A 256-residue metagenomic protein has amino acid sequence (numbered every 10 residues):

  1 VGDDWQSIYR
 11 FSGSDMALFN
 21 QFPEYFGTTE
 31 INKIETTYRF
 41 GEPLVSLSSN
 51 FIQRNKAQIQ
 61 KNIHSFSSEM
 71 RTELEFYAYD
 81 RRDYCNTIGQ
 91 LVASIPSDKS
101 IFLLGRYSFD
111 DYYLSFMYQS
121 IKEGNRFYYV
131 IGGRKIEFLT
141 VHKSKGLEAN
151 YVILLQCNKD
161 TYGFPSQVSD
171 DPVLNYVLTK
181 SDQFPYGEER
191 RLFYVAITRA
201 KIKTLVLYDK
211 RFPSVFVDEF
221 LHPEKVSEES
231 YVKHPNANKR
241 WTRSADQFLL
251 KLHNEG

Functional and structural regions predicted by a protein language model:
V1-R71, S166, V217: Conserved RecA-like helicase ATPase core segment that couples NTP binding/hydrolysis to strand translocation
D3-W5, F26-I31, M70-E73, R134-I136 (+2 more regions): Short glycine-/polar-rich loops that comprise or flank the Walker A/P-loop and associated switch/sensor motifs
D4-I8, S14-M16, T37-E42, S108-D110 (+4 more regions): Conserved nucleotide-binding/hydrolysis micro-motifs of P-loop NTPases
T28-T36, A57-R106, I136: Inter-lobe coupling/hinge region of RecA-like P-loop helicase motors
P96-S100, K135, K143-K210, E219: Conserved helicase C-terminal RecA-like lobe
F109-Y128: Conserved helicase motor "Helicase C" RecA-like lobe of SF1/SF2 P-loop NTPases
L207-Y231: C-terminal/domain-terminus segments
T242-G256: Short, amphipathic alpha-helical "recognition" segments used to contact nucleic acids or chromatin
